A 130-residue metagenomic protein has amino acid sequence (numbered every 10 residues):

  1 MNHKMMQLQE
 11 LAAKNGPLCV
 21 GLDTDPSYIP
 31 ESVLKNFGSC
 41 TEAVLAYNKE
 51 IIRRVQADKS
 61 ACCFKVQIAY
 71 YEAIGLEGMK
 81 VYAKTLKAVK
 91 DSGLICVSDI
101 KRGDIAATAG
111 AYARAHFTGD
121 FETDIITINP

Functional and structural regions predicted by a protein language model:
M1-K84, A88-D91, V97: Conserved N-terminal beta1-alpha1 strand-loop-helix module at the mouth
A88-V89, L94-I125, N129-P130: Glycine/small-residue-rich loop that forms an oxyanion/phosphate-binding "nest" at active or ligand-binding sites
